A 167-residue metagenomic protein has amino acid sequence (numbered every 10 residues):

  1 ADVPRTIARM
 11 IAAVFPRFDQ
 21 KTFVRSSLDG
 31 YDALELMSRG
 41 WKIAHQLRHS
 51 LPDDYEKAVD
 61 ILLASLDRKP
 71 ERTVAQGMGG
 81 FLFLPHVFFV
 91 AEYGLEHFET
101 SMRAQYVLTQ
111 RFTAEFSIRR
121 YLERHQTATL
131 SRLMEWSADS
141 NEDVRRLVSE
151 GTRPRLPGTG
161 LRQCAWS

Functional and structural regions predicted by a protein language model:
A1-S167: Surface-facing alpha-helical segments and adjacent helix-coil boundary elements at the starts of domains
